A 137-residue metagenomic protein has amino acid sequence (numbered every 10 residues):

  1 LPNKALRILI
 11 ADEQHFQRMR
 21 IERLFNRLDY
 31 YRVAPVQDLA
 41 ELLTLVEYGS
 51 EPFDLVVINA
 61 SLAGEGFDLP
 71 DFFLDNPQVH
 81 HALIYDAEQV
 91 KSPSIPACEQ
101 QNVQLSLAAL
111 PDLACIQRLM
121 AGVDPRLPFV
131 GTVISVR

Functional and structural regions predicted by a protein language model:
N3-A5: Phosphate-coordination loops involved in phosphoryl transfer and adenosine-cofactor binding
A11-D12, V36, V56: Conserved sequence signature across two-component system core domains
H15-A34: Two-component/phosphorelay signaling modules centered on CheY-like receiver
D29, E51-P52, Q78, N102: Short loop/turn motifs at secondary-structure junctions
Y31-G49: A short, well-structured beta->alpha microelement
Q37, Q78-R137: Output/docking surface of receiver
L39, L43, P52-V79, E88-S94: Conserved phosphotransfer microenvironments
